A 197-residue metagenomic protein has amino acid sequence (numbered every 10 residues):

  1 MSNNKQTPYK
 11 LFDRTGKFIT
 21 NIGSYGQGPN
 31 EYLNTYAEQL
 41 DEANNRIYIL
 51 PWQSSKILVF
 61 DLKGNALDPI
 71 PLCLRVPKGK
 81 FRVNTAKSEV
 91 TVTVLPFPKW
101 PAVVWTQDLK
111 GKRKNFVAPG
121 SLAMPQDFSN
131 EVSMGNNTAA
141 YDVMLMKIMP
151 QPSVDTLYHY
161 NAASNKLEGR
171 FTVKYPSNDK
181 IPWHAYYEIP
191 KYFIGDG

Functional and structural regions predicted by a protein language model:
M1-N3, N45-P51, K87-P98, N137-Y158 (+1 more regions): Short beta-strand elements that form the blades of beta-propeller/WD-repeat-like and other beta-sheet-rich scaffold
P8, F12, K17-W52, L74: Blade-loop segments of beta-propeller domains
D13-K17, D61-N65, Q107-K110, Y160-S164: Short loop/turn segments that connect beta-strands within beta-propeller blades
T20-Y32, L72-R75, K112-V132, L167-I181: Surface-exposed loop and turn segments in beta-propeller and other repeat-based domains that flank or scaffold
L33-T35, L50-W105, K112-F128: Asp-box/WD-like beta-propeller blade repeats and closely related beta-sheet repeat scaffolds
Y36-Q39, K80, P182-Y186: Conserved beta-strand position repeated once per blade in WD40 beta-propeller domains
V103-S164: Loop-centered beta-sheet repeat module
